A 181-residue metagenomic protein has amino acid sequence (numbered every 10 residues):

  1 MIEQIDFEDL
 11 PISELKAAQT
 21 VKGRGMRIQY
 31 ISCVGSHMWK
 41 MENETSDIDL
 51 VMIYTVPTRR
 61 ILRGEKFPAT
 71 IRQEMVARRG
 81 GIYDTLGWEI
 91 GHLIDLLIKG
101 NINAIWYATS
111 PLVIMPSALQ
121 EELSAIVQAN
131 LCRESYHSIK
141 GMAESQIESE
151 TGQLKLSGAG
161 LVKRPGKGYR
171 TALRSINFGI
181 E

Functional and structural regions predicted by a protein language model:
M1-C33: Helical scaffold of the NTase/Pol beta-like nucleotidyltransferase catalytic core
E14-L15, V51-R60, A129-H137, F178-E181: Phosphate-binding glycine-rich loops and adjacent basic patches that engage nucleotide phosphates, nucleic-acid
G25-M26, N43-T45, K167: A generic fold-level signal
C33-G35, L86: Short His-Asn-centered micro-motif
G35-R72, A172: Catalytic metal-binding acidic patch
R72-I180: Conserved NTP/Mg2+-binding pocket subregion across the NTase superfamily
